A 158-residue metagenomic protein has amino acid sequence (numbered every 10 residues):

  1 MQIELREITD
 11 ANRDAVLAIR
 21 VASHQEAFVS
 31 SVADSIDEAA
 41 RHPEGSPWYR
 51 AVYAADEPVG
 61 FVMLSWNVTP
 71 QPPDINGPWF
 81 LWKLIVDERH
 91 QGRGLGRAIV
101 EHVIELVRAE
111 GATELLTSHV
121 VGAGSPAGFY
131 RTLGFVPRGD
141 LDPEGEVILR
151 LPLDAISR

Functional and structural regions predicted by a protein language model:
Q2-I3, E7-W82, D87-R89, H102 (+2 more regions): Acetyl-CoA-dependent GNAT
N67-T69, R89, G122-G124, D154-I156: Short coil/turn motifs at secondary-structure junctions
K83-I85, L116-S118, I148-R150: Short aromatic/hydrophobic contact patches that present stacked aromatics for nucleic-acid/ligand binding
G92-R97: Glycine-rich acyl-CoA binding loop
V107-H119: Conserved GNAT acetyl-CoA-binding A-motif
L116-A127, P143-E146: Conserved beta-strand-loop-alpha-helix junction that forms the acyl-donor binding cleft
Y130, F135: Conserved active-site tyrosine of GNAT-family acetyltransferases
L141-R158: Terminal substrate-recognition subdomain of acyl/acetyltransferases
